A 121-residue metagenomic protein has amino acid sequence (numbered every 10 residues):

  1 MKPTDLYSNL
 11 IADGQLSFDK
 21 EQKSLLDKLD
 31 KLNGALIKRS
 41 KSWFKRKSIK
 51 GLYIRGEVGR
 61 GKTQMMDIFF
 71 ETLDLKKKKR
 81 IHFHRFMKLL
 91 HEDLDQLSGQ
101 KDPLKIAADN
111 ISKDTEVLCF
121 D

Functional and structural regions predicted by a protein language model:
Q15-W43: N-terminal pre-Walker A segment at the start of P-loop NTPase domains
K45-I54, E116: Pre-Walker A (Motif I) flank of P-loop NTPase domains
G59: Walker A (P-loop) phosphate-binding loop of P-loop NTPases
K62: Conserved lysine of the Walker
M65, F69, H82: Hydrophobic positions on the alpha1 helix immediately C-terminal to the Walker A/P-loop
F70-K79: Post-Walker A helix-loop "phosphate-sensing" segment adjacent to the P-loop in P-loop NTPases
K78-T115: Short glycine-rich substrate-engagement loop in P-loop NTPases that contacts/grips substrate
